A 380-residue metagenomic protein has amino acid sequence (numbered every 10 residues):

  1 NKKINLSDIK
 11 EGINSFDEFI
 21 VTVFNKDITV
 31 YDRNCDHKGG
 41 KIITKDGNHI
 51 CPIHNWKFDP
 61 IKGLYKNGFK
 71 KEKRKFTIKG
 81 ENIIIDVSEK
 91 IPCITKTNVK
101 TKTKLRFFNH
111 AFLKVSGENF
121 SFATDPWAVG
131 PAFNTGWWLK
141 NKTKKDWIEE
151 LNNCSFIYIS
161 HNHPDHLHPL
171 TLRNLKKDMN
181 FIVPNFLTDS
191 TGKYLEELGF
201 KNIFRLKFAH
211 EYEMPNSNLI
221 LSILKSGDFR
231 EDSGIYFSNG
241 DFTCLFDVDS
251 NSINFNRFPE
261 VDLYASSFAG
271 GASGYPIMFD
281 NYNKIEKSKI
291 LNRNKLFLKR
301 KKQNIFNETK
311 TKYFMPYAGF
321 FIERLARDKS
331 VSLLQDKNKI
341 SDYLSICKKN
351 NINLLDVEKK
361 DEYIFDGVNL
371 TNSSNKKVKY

Functional and structural regions predicted by a protein language model:
N1-D46, P60, E72-L105, E118-S121: N-terminal pre-ligand scaffold of iron-sulfur
I13, F19-K45, N119-N162, P169-N174 (+2 more regions): Pre-active-site segment of Zn-dependent metallo-hydrolases
C35, C51-P52, A123-D125, N153-L167 (+7 more regions): Active-site neighborhood of phospho(di)ester-bond hydrolases with catalytic His/Asp-centered motifs
K45-T77, T143-Y212: Active-site HxH/HxHxD metal-binding segment of metal-dependent hydrolases
G68-K102, F108, P184-F242, S345 (+1 more regions): Metallo-beta-lactamase
L151, H166, T171-N180, I220-L224 (+2 more regions): Mobile, glycine- and charge-enriched loop segments and immediately flanking short secondary-structure elements within
N180, F186, F255-N350: Cap/insert and terminal regions of metallo-dependent hydrolase folds
S332-Y380: C-terminal regulatory/interaction regions
